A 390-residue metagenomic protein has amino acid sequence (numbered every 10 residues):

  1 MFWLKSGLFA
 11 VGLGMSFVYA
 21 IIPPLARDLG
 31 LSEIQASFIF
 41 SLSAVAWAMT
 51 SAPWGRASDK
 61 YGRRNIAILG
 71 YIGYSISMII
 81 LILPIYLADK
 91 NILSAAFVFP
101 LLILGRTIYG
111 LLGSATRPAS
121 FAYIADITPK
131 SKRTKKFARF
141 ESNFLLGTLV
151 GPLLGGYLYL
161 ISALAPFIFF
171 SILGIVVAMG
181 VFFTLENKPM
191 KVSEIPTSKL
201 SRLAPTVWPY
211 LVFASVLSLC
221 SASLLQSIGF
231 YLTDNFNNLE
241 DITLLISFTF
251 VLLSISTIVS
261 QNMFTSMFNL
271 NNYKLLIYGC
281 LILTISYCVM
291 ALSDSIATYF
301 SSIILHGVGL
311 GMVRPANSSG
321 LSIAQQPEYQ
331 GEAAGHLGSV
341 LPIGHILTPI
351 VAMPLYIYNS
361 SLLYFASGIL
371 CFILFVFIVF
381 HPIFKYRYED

Functional and structural regions predicted by a protein language model:
M1-A44, P209, F213, S218-N237: Helix-loop boundary and gating motifs at the non-cytosolic
F9, I92-A115, T298-M312: Hydrophobic core of transmembrane alpha-helices in multi-pass small-molecule transporters, especially MFS/SLC-type
I22, A115-T128, M312-Q326: Intracellular juxtamembrane helix-capping segments at the cytosolic ends of symmetry-related transmembrane helices
F38-R56, F248-S260: Central cavity-lining transmembrane alpha-helices of secondary-active solute carriers, predominantly the Major
T50-R63, V259-N272, Y356: Helix-to-loop junctions at the C-terminal end of transmembrane segments in multipass secondary transporters
I72-A95, I282-D294: C-terminal ends and interior cores of transmembrane alpha-helices in multi-pass membrane transporters/permeases
G105-F144: Cytoplasmic helix-loop-helix junction between adjacent transmembrane helices in 12-TM secondary transporters
E186-F213: Juxtamembrane intracellular "pre-TM" segments in multi-pass secondary transporters
